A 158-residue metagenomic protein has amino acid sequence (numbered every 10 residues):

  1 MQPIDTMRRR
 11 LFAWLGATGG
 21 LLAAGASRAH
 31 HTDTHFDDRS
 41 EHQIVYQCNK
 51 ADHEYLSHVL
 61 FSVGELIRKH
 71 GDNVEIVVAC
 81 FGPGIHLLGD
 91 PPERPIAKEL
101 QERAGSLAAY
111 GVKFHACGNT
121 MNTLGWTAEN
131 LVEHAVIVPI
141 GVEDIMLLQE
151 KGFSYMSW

Functional and structural regions predicted by a protein language model:
M1-G19: N-terminal secretory signal peptides and thylakoid transit peptides that target proteins across membranes
G19-G25: Hydrophobic h-region of N-terminal signal peptides that target proteins for export in Gram-negative bacteria
G25-I44: C-terminal segment of N-terminal export signals and the immediately downstream linker at the start of the mature
I44-N49, A79: Short glycine-rich or small-residue beta-strand-to-loop segments that form or flank ligand, phosphate, metal/Fe-S
Q47-L60, L88-P92: Short, glycine-rich nucleotide/cofactor-binding loops
S57-G71: Histidine-anchored nucleotide/phosphate-binding helix
I76-G89: Acidic helix-start/capping segments at beta-turn-to-alpha-helix junctions
P91-W158: A cross-taxonomic marker for long C-terminal extensions/tails that follow the last structured domain
